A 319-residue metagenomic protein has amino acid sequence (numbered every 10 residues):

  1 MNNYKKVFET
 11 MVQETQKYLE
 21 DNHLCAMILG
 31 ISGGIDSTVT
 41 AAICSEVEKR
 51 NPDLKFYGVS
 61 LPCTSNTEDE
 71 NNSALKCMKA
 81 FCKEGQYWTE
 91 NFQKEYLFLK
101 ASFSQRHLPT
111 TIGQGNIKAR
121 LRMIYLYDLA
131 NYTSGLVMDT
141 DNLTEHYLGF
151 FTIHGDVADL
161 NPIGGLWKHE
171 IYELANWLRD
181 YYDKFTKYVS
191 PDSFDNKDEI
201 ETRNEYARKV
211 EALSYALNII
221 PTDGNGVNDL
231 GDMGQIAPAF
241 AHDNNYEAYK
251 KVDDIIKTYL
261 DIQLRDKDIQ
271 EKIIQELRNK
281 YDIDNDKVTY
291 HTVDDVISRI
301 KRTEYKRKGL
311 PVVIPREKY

Functional and structural regions predicted by a protein language model:
M1, T67, H107-T110, R179-K187 (+3 more regions): Short, structured coil/loop segments at alpha-helix boundaries
M1-I31, I35, V39-C44, N51 (+1 more regions): Peripheral terminal appendages
M1-T152, D156, A175, I269: ATP-dependent adenylation/nucleotidyltransferase module used to activate substrates
S45-V47, S102, N176-D183, I273-Y281: Short regulatory "switch" loops immediately downstream of catalytic or recognition motifs within protein catalytic
F56, Q114, R120, G135-A248 (+1 more regions): Catalytic subdomain that performs nucleotidyl-dependent activation
E95-L108, L129, D159, G164-W167 (+1 more regions): Repeat-unit-sized solenoid/scaffold elements
